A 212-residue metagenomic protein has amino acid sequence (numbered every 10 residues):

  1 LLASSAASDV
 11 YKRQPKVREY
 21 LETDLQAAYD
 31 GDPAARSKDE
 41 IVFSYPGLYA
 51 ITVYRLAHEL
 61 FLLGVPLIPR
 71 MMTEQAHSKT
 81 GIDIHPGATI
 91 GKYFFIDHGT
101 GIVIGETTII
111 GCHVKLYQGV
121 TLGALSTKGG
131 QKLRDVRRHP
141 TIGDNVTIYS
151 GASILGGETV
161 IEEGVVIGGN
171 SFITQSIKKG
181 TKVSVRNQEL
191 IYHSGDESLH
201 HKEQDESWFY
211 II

Functional and structural regions predicted by a protein language model:
L1-A7, Y11: Single conserved hydrophobic/aromatic residue that forms the stacking wall/gate of nucleotide- or nucleobase-binding
S5, Y20, A28-Y29: Membrane-proximal intrinsically disordered regions of secretory-pathway and membrane-system proteins
K12-P15, E19: Generic structural signal for well-ordered, non-transmembrane alpha-helical segments in soluble/cytosolic regions
E22, R36-F43, G47-I102: Extended, small-residue-rich solenoid/repeat segments and analogous flexible loops that form exposed scaffolds
A28-K38: Flavin (FAD/FMN) cofactor-binding and adjacent substrate-gating region of FAD-dependent oxidoreductase domains
T80, H85-P86, G91-K92, D97-E106 (+11 more regions): Left-handed beta-helix
Q131-R138: Regulatory activation segment
